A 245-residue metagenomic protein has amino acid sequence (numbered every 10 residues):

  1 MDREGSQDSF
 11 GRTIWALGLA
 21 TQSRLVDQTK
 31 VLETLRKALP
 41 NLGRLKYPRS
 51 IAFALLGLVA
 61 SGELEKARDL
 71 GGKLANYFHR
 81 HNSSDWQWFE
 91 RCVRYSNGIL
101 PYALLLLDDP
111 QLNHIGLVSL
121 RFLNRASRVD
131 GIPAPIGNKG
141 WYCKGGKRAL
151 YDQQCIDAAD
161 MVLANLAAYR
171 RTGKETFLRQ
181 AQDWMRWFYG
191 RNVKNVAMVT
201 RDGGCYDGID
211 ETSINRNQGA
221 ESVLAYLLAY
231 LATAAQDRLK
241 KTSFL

Functional and structural regions predicted by a protein language model:
M1-L245: Glycan-recognition and catalytic cores of secretory/periplasmic carbohydrate-active enzymes
